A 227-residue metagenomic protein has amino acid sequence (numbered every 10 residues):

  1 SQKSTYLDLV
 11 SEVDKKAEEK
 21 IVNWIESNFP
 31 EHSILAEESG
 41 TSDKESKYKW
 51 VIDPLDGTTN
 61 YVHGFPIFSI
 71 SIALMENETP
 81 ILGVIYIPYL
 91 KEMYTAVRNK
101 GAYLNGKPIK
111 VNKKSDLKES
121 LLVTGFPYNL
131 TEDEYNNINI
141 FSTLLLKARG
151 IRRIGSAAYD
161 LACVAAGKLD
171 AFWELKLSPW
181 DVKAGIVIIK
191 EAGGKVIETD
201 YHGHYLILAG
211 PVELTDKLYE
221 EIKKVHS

Functional and structural regions predicted by a protein language model:
S1-L55, E220-S227: N-terminal subdomain of lithium-sensitive/metallo-dependent phosphomonoesterases centered on the IMPase/IPPase/PAP
D14, I25, T58, I87 (+5 more regions): Residue-level signal for inorganic ion chemistry
K44-Y103: DPxDG-like acidic metal-binding loop motif
K44-Y48, L117, A165-K168: A short, glycine/Asx- and small/polar-enriched loop/turn that sits immediately N-terminal to a beta-strand
L82, L121, D170-A171: Short, Asp-centered acidic motifs that coordinate Mg2+ and/or phosphate in catalytic or ligand-binding sites
K100, L104-I109, Y135-L144: Anionic-ligand binding region
I109-K110, S115-T131, L145-I154: Short loop->beta-strand "edge-of-pocket" segments that line small-molecule binding or catalytic clefts across diverse
N139-L146, Y159-S227: Oxyanion/phosphate-interacting regions
